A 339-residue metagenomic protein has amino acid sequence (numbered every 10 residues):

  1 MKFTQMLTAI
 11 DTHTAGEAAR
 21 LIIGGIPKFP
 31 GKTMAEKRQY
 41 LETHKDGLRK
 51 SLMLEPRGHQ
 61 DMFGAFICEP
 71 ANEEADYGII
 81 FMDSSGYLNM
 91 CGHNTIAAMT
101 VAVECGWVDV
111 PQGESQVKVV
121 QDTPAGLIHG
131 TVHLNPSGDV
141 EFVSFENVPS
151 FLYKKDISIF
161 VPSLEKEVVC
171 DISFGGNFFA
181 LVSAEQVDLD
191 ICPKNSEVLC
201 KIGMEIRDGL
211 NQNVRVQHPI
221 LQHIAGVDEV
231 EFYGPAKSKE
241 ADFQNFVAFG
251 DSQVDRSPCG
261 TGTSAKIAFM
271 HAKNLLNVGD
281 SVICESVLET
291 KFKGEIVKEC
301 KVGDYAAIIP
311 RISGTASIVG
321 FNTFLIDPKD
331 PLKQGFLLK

Functional and structural regions predicted by a protein language model:
M1-S173, A180-K339: A glycine-rich beta-to-alpha transition motif near the start of alpha/beta enzyme domains, typified by
